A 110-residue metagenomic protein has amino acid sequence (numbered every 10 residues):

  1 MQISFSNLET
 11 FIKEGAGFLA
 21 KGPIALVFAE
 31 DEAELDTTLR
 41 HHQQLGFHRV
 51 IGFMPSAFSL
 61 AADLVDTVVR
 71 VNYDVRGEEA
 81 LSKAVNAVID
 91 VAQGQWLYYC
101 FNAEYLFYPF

Functional and structural regions predicted by a protein language model:
M1-D36, Q43: N-proximal low-complexity "stem/linker" segments adjacent to membrane-targeting elements
I3-S4, T10-L19, F53-C100, Y105-F110: Active-site-proximal specificity loops/subdomain of glycosyltransferases
A25-F28, H48-P55: Short, hydrophobic beta-strand segments that form beta-sheet elements in well-ordered domains
D36-T37, F110: Generic recognition of short, well-ordered alpha-helical segments
T37-T38, A84: Short, hydrophobic/aromatic alpha-helical segments in well-folded domains
L39-R40, L64: Short amphipathic alpha-helical segments
R40-R49: Short, acidic, metal-binding catalytic loop of nucleotide-sugar glycosyltransferases
